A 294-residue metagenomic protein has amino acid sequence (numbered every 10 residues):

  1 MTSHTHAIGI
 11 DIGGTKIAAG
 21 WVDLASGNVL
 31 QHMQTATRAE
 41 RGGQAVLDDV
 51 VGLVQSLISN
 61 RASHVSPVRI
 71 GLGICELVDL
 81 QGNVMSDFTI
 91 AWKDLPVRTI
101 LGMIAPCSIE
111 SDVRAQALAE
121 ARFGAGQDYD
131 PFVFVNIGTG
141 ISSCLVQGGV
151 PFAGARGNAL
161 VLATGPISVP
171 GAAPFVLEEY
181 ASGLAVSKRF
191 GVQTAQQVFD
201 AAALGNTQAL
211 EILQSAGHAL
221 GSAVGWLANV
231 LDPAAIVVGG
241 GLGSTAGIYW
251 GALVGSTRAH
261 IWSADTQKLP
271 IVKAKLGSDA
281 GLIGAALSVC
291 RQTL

Functional and structural regions predicted by a protein language model:
M1-R69, V78-Q81, T99-A105, A121-V133 (+2 more regions): ATP-binding/phosphotransfer module of carbohydrate and carboxylate kinases, centering on a glycine-rich
T15-K16, G138-G140: Short, small/polar residue-rich loop motifs at catalytic or cofactor-binding pockets
H32-T35, F88, A155: Short hydrophobic alpha-helix segments
A36-R38, N158-V161: A short acidic/small-residue loop/turn micro-motif
N83-K93: A charged helix-plus-loop insertion that forms the helical arch/lid used to bind and gate nucleic-acid substrates
C107-D112: General beta-strand structural signal in soluble alpha/beta enzymes
